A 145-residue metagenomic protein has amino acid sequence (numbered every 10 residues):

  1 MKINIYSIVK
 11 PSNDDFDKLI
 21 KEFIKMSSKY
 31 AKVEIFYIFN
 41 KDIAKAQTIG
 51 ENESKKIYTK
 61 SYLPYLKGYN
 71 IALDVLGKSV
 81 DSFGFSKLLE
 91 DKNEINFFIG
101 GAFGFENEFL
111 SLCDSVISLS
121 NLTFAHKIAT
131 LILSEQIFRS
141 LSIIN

Functional and structural regions predicted by a protein language model:
M1-S27: N-terminal beta1-alpha1 ligand-phosphate binding loop
K10-S12, N40, G77, A102-F103: Short, glycine/serine-rich, charged loops/turns that create anion-binding and catalytic segments at active sites
F16-I20, S82-F83, L110, T130: Conserved strand-to-helix beginnings and helix N-cap segments that scaffold or border functional pockets
E22-F23, S27, K87-K92, L112: Catalytic-core regions built around general acid/base machinery
V33-N96: S-adenosyl-L-methionine/SAH cofactor-binding core of RNA-modifying enzymes
F97-G101: Glycine-rich beta-strand-to-loop/alpha-helix junction loops that act as flexible
G104-E108: Short, glycine/polar-rich helix-capping loops at beta-to-alpha or helix-loop-helix junctions that flank or form
F109-N145: Structured adenosyl-cofactor binding patch, chiefly the S-adenosyl-L-methionine
